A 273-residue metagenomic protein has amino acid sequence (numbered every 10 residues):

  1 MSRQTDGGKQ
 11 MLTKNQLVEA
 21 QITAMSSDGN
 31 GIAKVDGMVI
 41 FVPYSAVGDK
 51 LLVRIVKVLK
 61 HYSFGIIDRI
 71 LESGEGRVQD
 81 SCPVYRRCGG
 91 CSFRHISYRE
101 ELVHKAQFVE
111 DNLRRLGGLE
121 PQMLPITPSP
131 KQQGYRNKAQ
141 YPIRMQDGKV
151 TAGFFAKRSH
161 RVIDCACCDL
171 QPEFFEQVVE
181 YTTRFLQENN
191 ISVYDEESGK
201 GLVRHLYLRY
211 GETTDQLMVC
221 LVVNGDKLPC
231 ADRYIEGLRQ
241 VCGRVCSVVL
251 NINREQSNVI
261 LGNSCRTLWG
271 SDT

Functional and structural regions predicted by a protein language model:
S2-T273: Accessory RNA-recognition modules of RNA-modification enzymes
